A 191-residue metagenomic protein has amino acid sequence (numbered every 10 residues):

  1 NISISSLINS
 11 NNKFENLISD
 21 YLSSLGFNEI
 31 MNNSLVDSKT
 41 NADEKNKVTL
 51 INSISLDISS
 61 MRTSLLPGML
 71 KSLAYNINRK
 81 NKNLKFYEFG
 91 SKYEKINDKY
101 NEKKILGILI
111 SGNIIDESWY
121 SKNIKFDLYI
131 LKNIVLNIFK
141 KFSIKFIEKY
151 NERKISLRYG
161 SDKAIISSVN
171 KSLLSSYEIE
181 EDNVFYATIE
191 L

Functional and structural regions predicted by a protein language model:
N1-L191: Extended beta-strand-rich architecture
